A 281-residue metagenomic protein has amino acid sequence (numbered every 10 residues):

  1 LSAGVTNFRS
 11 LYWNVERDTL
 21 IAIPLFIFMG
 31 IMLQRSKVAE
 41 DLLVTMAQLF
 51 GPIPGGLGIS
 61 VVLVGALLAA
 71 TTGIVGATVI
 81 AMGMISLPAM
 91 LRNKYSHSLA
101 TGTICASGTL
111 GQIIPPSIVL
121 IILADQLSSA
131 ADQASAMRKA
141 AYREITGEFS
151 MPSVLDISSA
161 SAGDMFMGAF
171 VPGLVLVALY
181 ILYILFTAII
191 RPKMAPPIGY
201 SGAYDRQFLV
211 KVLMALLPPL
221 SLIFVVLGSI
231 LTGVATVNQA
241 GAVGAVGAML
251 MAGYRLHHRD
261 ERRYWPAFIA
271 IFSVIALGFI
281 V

Functional and structural regions predicted by a protein language model:
L1-V281: Alpha-helical transmembrane segments of multi-pass membrane transport proteins
